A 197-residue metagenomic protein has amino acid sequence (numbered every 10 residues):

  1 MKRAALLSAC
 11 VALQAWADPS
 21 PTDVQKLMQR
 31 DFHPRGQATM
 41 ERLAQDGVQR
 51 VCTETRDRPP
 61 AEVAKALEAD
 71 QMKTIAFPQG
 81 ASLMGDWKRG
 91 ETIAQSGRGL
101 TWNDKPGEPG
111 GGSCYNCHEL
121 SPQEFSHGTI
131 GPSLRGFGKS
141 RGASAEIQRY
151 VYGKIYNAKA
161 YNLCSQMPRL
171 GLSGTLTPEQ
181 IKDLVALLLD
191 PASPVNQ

Functional and structural regions predicted by a protein language model:
M1-S8: Sec-dependent signal peptide recognition, specifically the positively charged N-region followed immediately by
A9-A17: Hydrophobic h-region of N-terminal signal peptides that target proteins for export in Gram-negative bacteria
W16-L100, K154, L187-Q197: Post-cleavage N-terminal segment of exported redox proteins
T22-D23, H33-P34, A38-T39, M84-R89 (+1 more regions): Extracytoplasmic electron-transfer domains, predominantly the class I c-type cytochrome c fold
L100-N103, Q123-H127, P194: Secretory-pathway/luminal and periplasmic proteins that interact with or process carbohydrate-rich
N103-G112: Local sequence-structure signature of Cys/Sec-based thiol-disulfide redox active-site neighborhoods
